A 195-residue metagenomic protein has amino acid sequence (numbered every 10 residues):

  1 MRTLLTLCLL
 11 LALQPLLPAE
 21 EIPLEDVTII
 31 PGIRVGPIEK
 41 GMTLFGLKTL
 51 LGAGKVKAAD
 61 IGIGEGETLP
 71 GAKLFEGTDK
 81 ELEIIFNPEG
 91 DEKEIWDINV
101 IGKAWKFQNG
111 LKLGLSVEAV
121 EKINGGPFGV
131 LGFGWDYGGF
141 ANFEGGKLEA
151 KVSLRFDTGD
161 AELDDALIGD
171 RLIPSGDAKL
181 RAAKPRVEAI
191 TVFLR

Functional and structural regions predicted by a protein language model:
M1-L4: Positively charged n-region of N-terminal signal peptides that target proteins for export
T6-P15: Bacterial N-terminal signal peptides
P18-Y137, F143-L148, A161-R195: Short helix/turn-capping signatures at newly exposed starts of structured segments
N142, L154-F156: Mixed-charge (Asp/Glu-Lys/Arg
